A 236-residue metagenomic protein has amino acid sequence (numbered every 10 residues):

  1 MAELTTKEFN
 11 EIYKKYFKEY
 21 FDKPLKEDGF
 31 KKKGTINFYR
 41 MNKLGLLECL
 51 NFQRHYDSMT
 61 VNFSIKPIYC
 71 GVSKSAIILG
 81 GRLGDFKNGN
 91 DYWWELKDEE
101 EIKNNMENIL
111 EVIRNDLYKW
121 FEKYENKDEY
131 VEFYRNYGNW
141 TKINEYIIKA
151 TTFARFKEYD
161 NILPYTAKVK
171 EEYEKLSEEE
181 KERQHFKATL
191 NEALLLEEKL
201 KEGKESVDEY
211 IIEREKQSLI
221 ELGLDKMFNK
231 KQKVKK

Functional and structural regions predicted by a protein language model:
A2-Y13, Y39-K236: Intrinsically disordered, low-complexity regulatory regions enriched in serine/threonine/proline and acidic residues
N10-K32: Amphipathic alpha-helical segments
G29-N42: A short acidic/basic microdomain associated with nuclease active sites
